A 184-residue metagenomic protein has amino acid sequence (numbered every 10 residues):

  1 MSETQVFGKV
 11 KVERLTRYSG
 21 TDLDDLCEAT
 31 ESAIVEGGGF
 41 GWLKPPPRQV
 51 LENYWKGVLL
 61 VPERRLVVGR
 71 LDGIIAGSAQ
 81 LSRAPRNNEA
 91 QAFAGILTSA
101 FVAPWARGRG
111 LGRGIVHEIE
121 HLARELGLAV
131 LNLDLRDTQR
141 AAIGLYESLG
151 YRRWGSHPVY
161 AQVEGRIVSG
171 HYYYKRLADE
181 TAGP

Functional and structural regions predicted by a protein language model:
S2-G8, L15-T16, G165-P184: Terminal substrate-recognition subdomain of acyl/acetyltransferases
G8, E13-W105, V116-E118, L122 (+1 more regions): Acetyl-CoA-dependent GNAT
A103-W105, R109, D137-T138: Active-site acidic-Proline motif in GNAT/NAT acetyltransferases
R107-R109, R113, N132, G165-K175: Accessory recognition modules or surfaces
I115, Q139-A142: Conserved short alpha-helix immediately C-terminal to the canonical SAM/SAH-binding motif I of Rossmann-like
V116, A123-L135: Conserved GNAT acetyl-CoA-binding A-motif
N132-L135, I143, E147, R152-S169: Conserved catalytic-core motifs of GNAT/GCN5-like acyltransferases
